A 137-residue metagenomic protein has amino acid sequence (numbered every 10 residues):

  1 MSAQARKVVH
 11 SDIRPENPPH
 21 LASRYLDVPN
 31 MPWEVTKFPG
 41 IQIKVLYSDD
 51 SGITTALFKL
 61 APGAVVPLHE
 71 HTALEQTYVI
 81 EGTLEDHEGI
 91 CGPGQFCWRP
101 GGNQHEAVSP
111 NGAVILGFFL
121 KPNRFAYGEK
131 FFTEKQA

Functional and structural regions predicted by a protein language model:
M1-G52, F132-A137: A short, N-terminal "cap"/entry segment at the start of jelly-roll beta-barrel domains of the cupin/DSBH fold
I43-V45, T55-L57, Q76, F96-W98 (+1 more regions): Conserved hydrophobic/aromatic beta-strand scaffold that supports enzyme active sites
Y47, A56-F58, P67-H71, E88-G89 (+1 more regions): Short histidine-centered beta-strand/loop micro-motifs that create catalytic or ligand/metal-coordination sites
S51-I53, P62-V65, E85, P122-N123: Short, charged/polar surface micro-motifs in flexible loops or helix N-caps
A61-P62, H71-D86, P93: Glycine- and acidic-residue-biased ligand/ion/polar-headgroup-sensing regions
V65, Q95-F96, V114: Residue-level marker of beta-strand positions
E85-S109: Short acidic-glycine-tyrosine-enriched beta hairpin
G101-G128: Ligand-binding loop in jelly-roll beta-barrel domains
